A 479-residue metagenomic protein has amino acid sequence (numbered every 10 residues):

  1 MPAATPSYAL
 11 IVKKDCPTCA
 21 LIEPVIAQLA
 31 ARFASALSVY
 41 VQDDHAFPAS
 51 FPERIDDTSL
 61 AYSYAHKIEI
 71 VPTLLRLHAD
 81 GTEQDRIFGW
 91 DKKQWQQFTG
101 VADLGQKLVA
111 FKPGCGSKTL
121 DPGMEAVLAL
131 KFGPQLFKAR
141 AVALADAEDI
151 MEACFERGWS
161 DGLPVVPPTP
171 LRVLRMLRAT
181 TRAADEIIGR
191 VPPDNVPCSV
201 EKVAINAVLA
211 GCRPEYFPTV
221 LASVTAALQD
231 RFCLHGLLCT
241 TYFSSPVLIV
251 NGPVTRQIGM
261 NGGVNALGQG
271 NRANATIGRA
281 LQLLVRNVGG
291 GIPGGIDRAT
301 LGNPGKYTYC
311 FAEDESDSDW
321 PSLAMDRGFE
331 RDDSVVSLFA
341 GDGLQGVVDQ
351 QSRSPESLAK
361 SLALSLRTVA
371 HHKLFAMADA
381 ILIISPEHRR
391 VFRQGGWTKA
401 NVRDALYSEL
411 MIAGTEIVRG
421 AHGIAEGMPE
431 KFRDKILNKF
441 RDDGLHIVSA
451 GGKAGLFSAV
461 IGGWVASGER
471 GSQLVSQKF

Functional and structural regions predicted by a protein language model:
P2-I26: Short active-site neighborhood of thiol/selenol oxidoreductases, capturing the structured segment around
S7-A9, S35-V39, D379-L382, L445: Hydrophobic beta-strand segments of well-ordered beta-sheets in folded domains
I11-D15, Y40-D44, S385-E387: Structural motif
A20-T58: Conserved segment of the thioredoxin-like fold in thiol-based oxidoreductases
D43-V71, R76, W95-V101: Thioredoxin-like thiol-disulfide oxidoreductase module
I70, L75-F111: Non-catalytic, surface beta->alpha helical segment in thiol-disulfide oxidoreductase systems
G105-K138, A145: Iron-sulfur (Fe-S) cluster-binding modules
L128-F479: Non-transmembrane, aqueous-exposed alpha-helical and coiled segments at domain scale
